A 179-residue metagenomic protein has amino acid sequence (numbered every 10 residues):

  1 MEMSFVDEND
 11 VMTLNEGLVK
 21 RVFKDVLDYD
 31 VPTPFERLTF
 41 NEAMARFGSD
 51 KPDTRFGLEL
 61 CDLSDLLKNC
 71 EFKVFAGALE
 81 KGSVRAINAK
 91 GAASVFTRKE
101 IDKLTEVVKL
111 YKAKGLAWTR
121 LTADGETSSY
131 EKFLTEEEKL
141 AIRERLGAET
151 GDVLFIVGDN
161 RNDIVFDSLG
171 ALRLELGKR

Functional and structural regions predicted by a protein language model:
E2-R179: Class II aminoacyl-tRNA synthetase catalytic cores and aaRS-like
